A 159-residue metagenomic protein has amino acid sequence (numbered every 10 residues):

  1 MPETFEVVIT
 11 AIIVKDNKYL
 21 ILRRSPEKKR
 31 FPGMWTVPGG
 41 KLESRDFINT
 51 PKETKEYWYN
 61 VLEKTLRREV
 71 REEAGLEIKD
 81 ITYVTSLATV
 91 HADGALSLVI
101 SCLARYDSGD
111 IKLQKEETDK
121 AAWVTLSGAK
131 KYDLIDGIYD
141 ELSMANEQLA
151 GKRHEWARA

Functional and structural regions predicted by a protein language model:
M1-T10, D16, R24-E27: Acidic, metal-coordinating catalytic segment for phosphate/diphosphate chemistry, firing primarily on the Nudix
E6-T10, S97-S101, Y139: Short hydrophobic/aromatic beta-strand or adjacent loop that forms the aromatic wall/cage of a ligand/substrate-binding
A11, Y83, C102-A104: A structural signal for short, well-ordered beta-strand segments
K18-R68: Conserved Nudix-box catalytic region and its N-terminal flanking loop in Nudix hydrolases and closely related
G33-W35, G40, S44-I48, S101 (+1 more regions): Nudix hydrolase/Nudix homology domain
L76-S86: A short coil-to-beta-strand element that immediately follows conserved catalytic motifs
L87-D110, L149: Active-site-adjacent beta-strand/loop module that shapes the phosphate/pyrophosphate-binding cleft
